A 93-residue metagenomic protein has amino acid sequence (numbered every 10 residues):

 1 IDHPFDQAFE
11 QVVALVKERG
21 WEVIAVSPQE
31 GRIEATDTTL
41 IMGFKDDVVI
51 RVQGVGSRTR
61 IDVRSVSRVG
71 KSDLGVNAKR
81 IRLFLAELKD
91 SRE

Functional and structural regions predicted by a protein language model:
I1-E93: Ser/Thr-rich, low-complexity intrinsically disordered terminal regions
